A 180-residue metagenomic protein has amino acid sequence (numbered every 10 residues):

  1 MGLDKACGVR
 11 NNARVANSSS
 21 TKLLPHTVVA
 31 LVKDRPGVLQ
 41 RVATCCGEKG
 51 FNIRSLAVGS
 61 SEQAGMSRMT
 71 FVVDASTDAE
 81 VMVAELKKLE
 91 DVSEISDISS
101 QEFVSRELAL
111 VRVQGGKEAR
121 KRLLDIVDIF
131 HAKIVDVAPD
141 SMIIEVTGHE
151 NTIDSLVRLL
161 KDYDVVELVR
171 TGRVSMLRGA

Functional and structural regions predicted by a protein language model:
G2-R68, V72-A180: Long, contiguous binding/interaction regions
